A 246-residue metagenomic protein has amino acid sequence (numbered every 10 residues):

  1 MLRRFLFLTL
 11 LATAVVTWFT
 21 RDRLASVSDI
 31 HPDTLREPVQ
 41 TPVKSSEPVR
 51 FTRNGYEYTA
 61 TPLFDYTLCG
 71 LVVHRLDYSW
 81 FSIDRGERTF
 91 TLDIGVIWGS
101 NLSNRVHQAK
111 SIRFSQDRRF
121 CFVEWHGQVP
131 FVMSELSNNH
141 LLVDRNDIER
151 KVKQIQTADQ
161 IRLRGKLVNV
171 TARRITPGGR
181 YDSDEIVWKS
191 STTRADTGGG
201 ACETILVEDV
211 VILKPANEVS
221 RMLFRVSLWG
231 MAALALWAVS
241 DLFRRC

Functional and structural regions predicted by a protein language model:
L2-C246: OB-fold and OB-like single-stranded nucleic-acid-recognition modules and their adjacent interaction interfaces
